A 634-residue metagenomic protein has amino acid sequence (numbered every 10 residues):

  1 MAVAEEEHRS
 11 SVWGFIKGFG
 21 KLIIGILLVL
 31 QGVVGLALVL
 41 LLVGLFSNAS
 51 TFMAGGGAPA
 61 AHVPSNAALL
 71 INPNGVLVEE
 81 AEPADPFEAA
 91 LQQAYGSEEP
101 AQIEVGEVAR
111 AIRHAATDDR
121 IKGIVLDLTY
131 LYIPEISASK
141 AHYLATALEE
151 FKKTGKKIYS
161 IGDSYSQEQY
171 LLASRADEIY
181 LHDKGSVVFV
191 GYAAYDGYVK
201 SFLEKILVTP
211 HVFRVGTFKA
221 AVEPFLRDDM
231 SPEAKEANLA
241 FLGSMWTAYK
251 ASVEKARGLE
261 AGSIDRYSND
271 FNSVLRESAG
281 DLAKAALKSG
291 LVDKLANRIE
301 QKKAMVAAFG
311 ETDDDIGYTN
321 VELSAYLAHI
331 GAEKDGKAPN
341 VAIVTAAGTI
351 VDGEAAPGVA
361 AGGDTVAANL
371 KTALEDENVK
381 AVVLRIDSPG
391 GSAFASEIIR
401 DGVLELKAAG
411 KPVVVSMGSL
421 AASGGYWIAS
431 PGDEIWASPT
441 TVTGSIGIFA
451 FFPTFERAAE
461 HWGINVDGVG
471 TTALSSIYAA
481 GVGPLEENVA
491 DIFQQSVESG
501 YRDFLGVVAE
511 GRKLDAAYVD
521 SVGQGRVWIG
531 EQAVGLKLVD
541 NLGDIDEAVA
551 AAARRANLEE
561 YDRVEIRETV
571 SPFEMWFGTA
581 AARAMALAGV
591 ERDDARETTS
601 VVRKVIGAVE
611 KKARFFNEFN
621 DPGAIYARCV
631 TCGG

Functional and structural regions predicted by a protein language model:
M1-I26: N-terminal Lys/Arg-rich, disordered targeting/topogenic segments
A4, G336-V341, T345-T372, D376-N378 (+2 more regions): Intrinsic disorder and flexible/low-complexity segments
I24-G44: Hydrophobic membrane-insertion alpha-helices, especially the h-region of bacterial N-terminal signal peptides
G32-G35, N48-V63, E88-A89, I103 (+6 more regions): Non-catalytic accessory/assembly modules
A67-G197, E333-A458: Cleft-lining beta-strand/loop regions that shape enzyme active-site pockets
D196, K200-M305, E456, E460-A556: Charged, glycine-interspersed solvent-exposed loop segments at helix/strand-loop junctions that cap or gate access
V199-V215, D314-K334, F449, P453 (+3 more regions): Surface-exposed, non-catalytic interaction/assembly patches
K255-A256, D293-N340, L505-G511, D540-A582: C-terminal long alpha-helix characteristic of the crotonase
